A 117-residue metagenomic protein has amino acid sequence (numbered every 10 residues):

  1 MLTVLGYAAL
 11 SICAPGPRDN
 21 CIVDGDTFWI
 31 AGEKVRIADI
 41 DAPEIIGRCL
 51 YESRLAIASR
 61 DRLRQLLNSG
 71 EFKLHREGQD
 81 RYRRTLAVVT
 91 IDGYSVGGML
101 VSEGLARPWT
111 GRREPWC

Functional and structural regions predicted by a protein language model:
M1-C117: Small beta-barrel nucleic-acid-binding modules, primarily SNase/OB-fold domains and secondarily Tudor-like barrels
